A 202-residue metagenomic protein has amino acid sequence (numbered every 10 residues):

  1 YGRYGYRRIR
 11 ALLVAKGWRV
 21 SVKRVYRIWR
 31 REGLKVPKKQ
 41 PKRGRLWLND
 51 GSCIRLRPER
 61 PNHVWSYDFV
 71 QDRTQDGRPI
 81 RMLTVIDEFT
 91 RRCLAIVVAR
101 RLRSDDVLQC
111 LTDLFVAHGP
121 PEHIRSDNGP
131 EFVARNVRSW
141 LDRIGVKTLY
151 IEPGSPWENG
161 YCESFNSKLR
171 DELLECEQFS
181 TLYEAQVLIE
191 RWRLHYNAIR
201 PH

Functional and structural regions predicted by a protein language model:
Y1-G2, A15-W18, R55-E59, T74-D76 (+3 more regions): Conserved, non-catalytic sequence blocks in retroelement Pol enzymes and Pol-derived host proteins
Y1-V64, S155: Basic, flexible linker segments flanking DNA-binding modules in nucleic acid-interacting mobile-element proteins
I9, V25, D68, R91 (+1 more regions): Conserved hydrophobic/aromatic pocket- or pore-lining residues that grip, position, or stack substrates in active sites
P41, V187, R191-H202: Charged, gly/pro-enriched flexible loop segments at helix/strand junctions
V64-L94, R100: An active-site-proximal beta-strand-loop segment
T74, R78, I96-H118, P130-V133: Active-site beta-loop-alpha junctions of metal-dependent nucleic acid enzymes, especially the RNase H-like/DDE
R92-I96, T148-I151, E175: Short small-residue beta-strand/loop micro-motif enriched in glycine and branched aliphatics
I124-L141, T148-R170, T181-E190: RNase H-like two-metal-ion nuclease catalytic core shared by retroviral integrases and related mobile-element nucleases
